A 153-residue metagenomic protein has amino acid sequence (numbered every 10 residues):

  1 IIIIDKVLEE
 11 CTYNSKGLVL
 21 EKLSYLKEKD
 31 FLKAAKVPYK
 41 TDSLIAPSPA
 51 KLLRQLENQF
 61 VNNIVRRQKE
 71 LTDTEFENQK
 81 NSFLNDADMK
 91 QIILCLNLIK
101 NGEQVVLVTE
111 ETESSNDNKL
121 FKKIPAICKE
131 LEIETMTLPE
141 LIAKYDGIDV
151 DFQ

Functional and structural regions predicted by a protein language model:
I1-V105, E113-S114: Active-site-proximal, substrate-binding regions of enzyme catalytic domains and RNA-binding/basic surfaces
D86-V150: Acidic, metal-binding active-site segment of PIN/NYN-like and related structure-specific nucleases
